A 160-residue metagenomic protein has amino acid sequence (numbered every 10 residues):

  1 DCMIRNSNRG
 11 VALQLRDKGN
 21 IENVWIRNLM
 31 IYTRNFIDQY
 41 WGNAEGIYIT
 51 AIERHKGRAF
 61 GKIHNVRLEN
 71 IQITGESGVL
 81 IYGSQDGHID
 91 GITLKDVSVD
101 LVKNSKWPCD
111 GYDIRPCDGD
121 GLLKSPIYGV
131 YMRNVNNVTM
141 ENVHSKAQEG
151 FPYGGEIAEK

Functional and structural regions predicted by a protein language model:
D1-K160: Extracellular/periplasmic carbohydrate-active domains that bind, remodel, or depolymerize complex polysaccharides
